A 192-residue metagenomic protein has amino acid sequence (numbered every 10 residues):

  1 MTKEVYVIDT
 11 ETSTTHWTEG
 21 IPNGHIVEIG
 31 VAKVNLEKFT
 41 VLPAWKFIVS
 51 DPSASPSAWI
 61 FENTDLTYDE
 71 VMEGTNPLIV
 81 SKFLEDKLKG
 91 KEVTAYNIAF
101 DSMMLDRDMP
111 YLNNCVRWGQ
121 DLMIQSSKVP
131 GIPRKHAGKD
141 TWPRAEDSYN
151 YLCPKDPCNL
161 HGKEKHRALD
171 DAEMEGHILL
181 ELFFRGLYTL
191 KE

Functional and structural regions predicted by a protein language model:
M1-T2, E192: Short, Lys/Arg-enriched, disordered terminal segments
T2-P110, V116, E146-C153: Conserved non-catalytic scaffold segment of RNase H-like nuclease domains
T15-W17, S127, H177: Conserved protein kinase catalytic core
E92-A99, M103-D108, K135-E192: Acidic, Mg2+-coordinating catalytic module of metal-dependent nucleases/exonucleases that use a two-metal-ion mechanism
C115-W118, Y188-T189: Short, structured loop/turn "capping" segments at alpha-beta junctions
Q120-D140: Short alpha-helix plus adjacent loop in nuclease-associated cores
